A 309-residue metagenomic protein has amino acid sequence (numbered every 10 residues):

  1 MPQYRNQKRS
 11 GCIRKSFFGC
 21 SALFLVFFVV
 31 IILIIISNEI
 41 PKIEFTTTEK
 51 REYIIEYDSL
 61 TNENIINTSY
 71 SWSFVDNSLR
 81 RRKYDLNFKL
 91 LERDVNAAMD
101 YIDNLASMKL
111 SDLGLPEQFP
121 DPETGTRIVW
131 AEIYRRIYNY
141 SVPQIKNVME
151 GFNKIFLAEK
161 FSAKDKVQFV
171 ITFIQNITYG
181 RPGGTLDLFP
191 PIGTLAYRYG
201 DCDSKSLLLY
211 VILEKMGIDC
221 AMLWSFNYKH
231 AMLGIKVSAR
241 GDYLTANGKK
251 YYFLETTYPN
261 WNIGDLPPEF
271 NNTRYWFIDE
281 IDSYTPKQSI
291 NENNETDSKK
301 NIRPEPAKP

Functional and structural regions predicted by a protein language model:
P2-R9, I13-P309: A structural boundary/capping signal
